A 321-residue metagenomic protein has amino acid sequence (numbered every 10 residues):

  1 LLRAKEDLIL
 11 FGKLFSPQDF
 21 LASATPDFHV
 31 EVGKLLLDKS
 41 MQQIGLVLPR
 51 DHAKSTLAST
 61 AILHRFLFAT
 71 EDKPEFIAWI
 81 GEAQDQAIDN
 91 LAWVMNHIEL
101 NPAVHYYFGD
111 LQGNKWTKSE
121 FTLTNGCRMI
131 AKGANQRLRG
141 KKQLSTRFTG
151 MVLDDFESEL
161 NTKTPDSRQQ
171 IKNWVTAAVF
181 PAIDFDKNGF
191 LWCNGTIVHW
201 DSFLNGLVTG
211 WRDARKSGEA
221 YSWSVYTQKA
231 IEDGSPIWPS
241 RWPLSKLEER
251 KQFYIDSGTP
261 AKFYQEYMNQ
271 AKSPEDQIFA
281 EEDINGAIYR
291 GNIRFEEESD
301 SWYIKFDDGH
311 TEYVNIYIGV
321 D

Functional and structural regions predicted by a protein language model:
L1-Q42, K305-G309, N315: N-terminal accessory segments
M41-T60: Walker A/P-loop
T56-E71: Walker A/P-loop NTP-binding motif
T56-S59, I88-A92, D201-V208: A short acidic (Asp/Glu
I80-N135: Conserved nucleotide-state-sensing and coupling region of NTP-binding domains
S119-V175: Conserved RecA-like ASCE ATPase "motif II neighborhood" in helicase/translocase motors
K163-P236: ASCE P-loop NTPase helicase motor core
S235-V320: ATPase catalytic-site recognition across NTP-hydrolyzing enzymes
